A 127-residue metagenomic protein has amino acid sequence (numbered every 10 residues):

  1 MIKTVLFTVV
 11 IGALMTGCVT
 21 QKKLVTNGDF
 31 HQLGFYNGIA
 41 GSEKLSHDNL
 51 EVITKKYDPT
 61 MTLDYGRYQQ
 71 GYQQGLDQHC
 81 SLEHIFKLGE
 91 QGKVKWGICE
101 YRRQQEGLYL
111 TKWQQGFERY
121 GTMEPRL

Functional and structural regions predicted by a protein language model:
M1-C18: Sec-dependent bacterial lipoprotein signal peptides
C18-L127: Intrinsic-disorder/low-complexity detector
